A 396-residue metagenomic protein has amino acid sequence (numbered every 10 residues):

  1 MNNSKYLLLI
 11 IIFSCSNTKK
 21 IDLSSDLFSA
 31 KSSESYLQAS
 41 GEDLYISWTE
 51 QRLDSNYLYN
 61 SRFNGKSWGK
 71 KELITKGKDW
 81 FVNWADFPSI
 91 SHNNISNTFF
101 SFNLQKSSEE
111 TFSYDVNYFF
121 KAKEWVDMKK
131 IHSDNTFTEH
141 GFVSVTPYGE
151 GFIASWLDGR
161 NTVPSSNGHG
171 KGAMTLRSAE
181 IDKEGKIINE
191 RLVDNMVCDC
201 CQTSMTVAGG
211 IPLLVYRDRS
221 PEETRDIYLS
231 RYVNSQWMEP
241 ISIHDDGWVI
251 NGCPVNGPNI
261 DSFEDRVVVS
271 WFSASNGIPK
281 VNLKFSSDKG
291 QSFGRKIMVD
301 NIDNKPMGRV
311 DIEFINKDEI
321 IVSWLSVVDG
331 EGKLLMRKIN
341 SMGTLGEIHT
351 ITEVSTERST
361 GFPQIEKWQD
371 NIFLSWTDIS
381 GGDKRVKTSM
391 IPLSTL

Functional and structural regions predicted by a protein language model:
N2-L9: Sec-dependent signal peptide recognition, specifically the positively charged N-region followed immediately by
L9-N17: Hydrophobic h-region of N-terminal signal peptides that target proteins for export in Gram-negative bacteria
S16-L396: Extracellular, repeat-based ectodomains that mediate carbohydrate processing or recognition
